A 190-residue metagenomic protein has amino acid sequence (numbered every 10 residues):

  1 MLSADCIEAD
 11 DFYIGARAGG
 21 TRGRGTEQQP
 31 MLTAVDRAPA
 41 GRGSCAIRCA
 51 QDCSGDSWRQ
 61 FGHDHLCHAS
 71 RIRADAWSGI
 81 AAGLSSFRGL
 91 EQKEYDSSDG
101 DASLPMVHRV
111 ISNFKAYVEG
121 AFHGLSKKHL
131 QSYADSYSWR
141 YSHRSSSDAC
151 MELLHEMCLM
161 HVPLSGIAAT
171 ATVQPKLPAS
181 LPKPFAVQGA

Functional and structural regions predicted by a protein language model:
M1-A190: Residue-level recognition of single "structural anchor" positions that define or cap local secondary structure
